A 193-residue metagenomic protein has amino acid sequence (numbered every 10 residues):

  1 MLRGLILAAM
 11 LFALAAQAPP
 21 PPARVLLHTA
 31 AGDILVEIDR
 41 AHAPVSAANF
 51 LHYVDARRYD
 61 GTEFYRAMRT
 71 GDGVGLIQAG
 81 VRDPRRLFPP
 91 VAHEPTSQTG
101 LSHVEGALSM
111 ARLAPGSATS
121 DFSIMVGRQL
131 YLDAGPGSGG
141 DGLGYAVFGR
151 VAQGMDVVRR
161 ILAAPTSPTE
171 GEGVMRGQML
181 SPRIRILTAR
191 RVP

Functional and structural regions predicted by a protein language model:
L2, L14-P193: Cyclophilin-like peptidyl-prolyl cis-trans isomerases
L2-A8: Sec-dependent signal peptide recognition, specifically the positively charged N-region followed immediately by
